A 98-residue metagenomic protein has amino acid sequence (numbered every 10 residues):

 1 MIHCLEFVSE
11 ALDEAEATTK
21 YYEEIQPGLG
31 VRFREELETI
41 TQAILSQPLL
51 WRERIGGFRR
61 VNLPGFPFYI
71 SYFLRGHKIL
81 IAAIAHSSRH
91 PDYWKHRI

Functional and structural regions predicted by a protein language model:
M1-F58, R75-K78, I98: Basic, Lys/Arg-enriched alpha-helical interface segments
R60-N62: A beta-hairpin/wing motif
P64-F66: A short, glycine/Asx- and small/polar-enriched loop/turn that sits immediately N-terminal to a beta-strand
Y69, F73-I98: Enriched for short, Lys/Arg-rich terminal
